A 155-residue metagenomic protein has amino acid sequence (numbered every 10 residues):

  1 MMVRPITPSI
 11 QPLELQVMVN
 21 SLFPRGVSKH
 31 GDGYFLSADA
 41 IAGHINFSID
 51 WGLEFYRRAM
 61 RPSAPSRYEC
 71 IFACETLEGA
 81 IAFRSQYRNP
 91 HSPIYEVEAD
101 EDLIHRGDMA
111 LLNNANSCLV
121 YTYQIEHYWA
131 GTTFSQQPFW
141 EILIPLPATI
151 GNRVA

Functional and structural regions predicted by a protein language model:
M2-N46, R67-E69, E78-A155: Conserved NAD+-utilizing ADP-ribose enzyme module
H44-R57: Active-site-proximal specificity loops/subdomain of glycosyltransferases
E54, R58, A82-S85: Charged/polar, solvent-exposed surface patches and flexible loops
P62-P65: A short acidic-Thr-Gly-centered motif at the start of a beta-strand
